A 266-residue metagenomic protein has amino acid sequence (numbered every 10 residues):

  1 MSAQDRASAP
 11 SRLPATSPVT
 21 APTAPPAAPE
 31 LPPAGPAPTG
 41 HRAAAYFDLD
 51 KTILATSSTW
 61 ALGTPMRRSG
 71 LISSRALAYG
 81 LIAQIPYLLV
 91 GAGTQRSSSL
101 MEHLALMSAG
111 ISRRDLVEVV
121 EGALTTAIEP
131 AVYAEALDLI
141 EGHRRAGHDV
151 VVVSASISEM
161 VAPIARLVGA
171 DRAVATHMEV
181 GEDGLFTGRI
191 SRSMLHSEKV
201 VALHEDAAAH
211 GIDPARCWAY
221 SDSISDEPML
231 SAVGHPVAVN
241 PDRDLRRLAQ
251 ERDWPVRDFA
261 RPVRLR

Functional and structural regions predicted by a protein language model:
S2-P32, P36, G40-R42, T125-R266: C-terminal cap/substrate-recognition subdomain and adjoining C-terminal extension of metal-dependent phosphatase-like
P29-G93: Active-site neighborhood of HAD-like aspartate-dependent phosphohydrolases
K51, L116, A173: A residue-level signal for conserved active-site and pocket-lining positions in enzyme catalytic cores
S57, I111, E198: Conserved active-site and cofactor/substrate-binding residues in soluble primary-metabolism enzymes
T59-L62, I82, S98-E102, D183-G188: Acidic/polar active-site rim loop that often engages polyanionic ligands
Q84-R113, H177: Short, compositionally biased "basic patch" segments
S99-A134: Metal-dependent phosphoesterase signature
